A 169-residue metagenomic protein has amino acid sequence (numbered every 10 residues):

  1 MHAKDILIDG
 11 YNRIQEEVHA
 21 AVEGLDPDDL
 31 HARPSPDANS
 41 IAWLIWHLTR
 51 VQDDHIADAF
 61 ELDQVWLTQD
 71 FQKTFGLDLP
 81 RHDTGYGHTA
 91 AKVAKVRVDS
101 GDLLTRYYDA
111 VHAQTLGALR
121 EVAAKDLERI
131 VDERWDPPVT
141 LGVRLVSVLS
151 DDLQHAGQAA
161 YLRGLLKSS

Functional and structural regions predicted by a protein language model:
M1-D5: N-terminal leader segment of winged-helix/HTH proteins
I8-H19, D29-G87, A113-L116, I130-S169: Short, contiguous alpha-helical
D26, R120-A123, R163: A structural signal for long alpha-helical coiled-coils and helix-turn connectors that form the cytosolic signaling
P80-D126: Acidic/histidine-rich alpha-helical segments that form the ligand environment of transition-metal centers
